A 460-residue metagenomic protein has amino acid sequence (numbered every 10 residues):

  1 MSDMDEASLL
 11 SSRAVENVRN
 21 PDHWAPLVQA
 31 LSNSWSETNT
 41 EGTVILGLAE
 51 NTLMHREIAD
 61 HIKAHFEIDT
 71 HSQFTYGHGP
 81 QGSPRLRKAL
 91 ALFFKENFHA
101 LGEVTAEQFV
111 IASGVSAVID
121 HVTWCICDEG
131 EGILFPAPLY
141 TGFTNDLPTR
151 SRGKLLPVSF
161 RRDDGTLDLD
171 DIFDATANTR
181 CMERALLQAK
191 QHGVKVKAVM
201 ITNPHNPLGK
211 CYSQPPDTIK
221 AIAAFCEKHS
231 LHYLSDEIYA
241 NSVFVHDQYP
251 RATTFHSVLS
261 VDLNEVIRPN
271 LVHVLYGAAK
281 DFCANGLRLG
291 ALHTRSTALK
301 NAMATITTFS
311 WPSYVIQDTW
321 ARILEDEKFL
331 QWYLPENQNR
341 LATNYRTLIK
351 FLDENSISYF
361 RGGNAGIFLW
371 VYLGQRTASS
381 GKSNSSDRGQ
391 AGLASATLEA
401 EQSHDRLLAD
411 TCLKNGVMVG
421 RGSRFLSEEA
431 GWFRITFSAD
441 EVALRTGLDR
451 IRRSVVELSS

Functional and structural regions predicted by a protein language model:
M1-N39, D170-K195, P250, E265-I267 (+2 more regions): Eukaryotic N-terminal low-complexity, Ser/Thr- and Lys/Arg-rich leader segments that predominantly function as
S2-S116, H121, D168, A177 (+2 more regions): N-terminal small-domain helix-loop-helix segment of the aminotransferase-like
I45, P335-I349, Y359-R376, S385-S395 (+1 more regions): Conserved glycine-rich beta-strand-loop-beta hairpin in the small C-terminal domain of fold type I
T70-K228, A240-V266, A400-S403, R450: Conserved core of the PLP fold type I
L92, A100-E103, I267-R268, S385-G392 (+1 more regions): PLP-dependent enzyme catalytic core of the Aspartate aminotransferase-like
F135, P157, Y233-S235, W320 (+1 more regions): Hydrophobic residues in well-ordered beta-strands that form the structural core
K228-H229, N355, N415, L458: Helix C-cap/helix->beta junction micro-motif
E265, L271-N364: PLP-dependent aminotransferase class I/II
